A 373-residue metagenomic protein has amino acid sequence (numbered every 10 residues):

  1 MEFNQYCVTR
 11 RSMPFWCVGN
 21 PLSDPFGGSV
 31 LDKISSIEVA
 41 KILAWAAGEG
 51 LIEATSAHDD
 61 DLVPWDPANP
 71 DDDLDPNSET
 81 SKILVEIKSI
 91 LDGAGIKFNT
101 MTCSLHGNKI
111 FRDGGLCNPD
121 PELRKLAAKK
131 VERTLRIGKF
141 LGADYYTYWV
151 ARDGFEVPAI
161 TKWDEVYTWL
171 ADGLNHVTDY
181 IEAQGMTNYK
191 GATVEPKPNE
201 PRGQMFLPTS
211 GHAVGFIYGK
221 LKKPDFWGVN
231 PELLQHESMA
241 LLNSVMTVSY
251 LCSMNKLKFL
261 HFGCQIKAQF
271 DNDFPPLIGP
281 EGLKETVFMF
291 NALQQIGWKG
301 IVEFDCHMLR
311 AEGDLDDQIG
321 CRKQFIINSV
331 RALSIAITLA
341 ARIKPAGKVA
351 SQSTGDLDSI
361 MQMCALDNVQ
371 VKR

Functional and structural regions predicted by a protein language model:
M1-L51, R136, P158-A159, D172-A183 (+2 more regions): Histidine-acidic metal/acid-base catalytic patches
Y6-P14, W45-W65, L74-N108, G142: Glycine-rich, aromatic-flanked loop segments that form ligand/cofactor-binding clefts across common enzyme folds
C17-G19, D59-V63, T102-G107, V150-G154 (+4 more regions): Active-site-proximal loop/turn and secondary-structure-junction residues that shape catalytic pockets, frequently
P21-G27, L62-S81, G107-K125, R152-E165 (+2 more regions): Surface-exposed, active-site-proximal loop segments in enzymatic domains
S56, L91-L116, Y146-V157, N199 (+1 more regions): Substrate-binding cleft and catalytic face of glycoside hydrolase catalytic domains, especially the flexible beta-alpha
E86-I90, P119-Y146, V166-G185: An active-site-proximal structural segment forming one wall of the substrate-binding cleft that immediately precedes
L135-I160, T187-N199: Active-site groove signature of glycoside hydrolases
